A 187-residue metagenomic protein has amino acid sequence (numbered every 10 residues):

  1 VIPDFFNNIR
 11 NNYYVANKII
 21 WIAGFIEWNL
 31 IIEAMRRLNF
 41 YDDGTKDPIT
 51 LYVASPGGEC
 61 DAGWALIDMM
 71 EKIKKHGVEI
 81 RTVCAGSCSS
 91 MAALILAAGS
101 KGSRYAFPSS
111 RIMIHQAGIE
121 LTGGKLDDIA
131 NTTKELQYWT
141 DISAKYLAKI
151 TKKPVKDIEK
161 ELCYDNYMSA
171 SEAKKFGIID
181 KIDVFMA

Functional and structural regions predicted by a protein language model:
V1-A187: Terminal-region recognition feature
